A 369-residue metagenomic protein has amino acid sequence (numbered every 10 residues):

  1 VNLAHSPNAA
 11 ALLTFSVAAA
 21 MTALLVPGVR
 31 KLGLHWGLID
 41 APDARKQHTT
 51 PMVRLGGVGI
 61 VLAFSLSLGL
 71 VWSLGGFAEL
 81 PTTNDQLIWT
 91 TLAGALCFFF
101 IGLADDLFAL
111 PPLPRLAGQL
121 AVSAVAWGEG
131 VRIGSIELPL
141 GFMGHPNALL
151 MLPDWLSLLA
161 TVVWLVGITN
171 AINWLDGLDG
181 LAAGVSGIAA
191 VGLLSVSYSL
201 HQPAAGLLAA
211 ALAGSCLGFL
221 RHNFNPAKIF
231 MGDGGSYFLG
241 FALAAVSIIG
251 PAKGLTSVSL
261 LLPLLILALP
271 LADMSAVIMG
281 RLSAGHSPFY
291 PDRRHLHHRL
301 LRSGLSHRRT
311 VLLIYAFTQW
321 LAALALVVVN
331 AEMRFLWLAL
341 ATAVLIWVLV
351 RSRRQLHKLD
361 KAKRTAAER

Functional and structural regions predicted by a protein language model:
N2-M274: "…together with the soluble PPM/PP2C metallo-phosphatase catalytic core" -> "…together with the soluble PPM/PP2C
G28-V53, A276-R308, R364: Cytosolic, membrane-interface loops and tails of multi-pass inner-membrane proteins
V29, A272-P288, V328-E332, V344-D360: Membrane-helix cytosolic exit motif
G94-A104, R334-R369: Alpha-helical transmembrane segments and their immediate juxtamembrane interface regions
P111-R115, P153, S306, T310 (+1 more regions): Membrane-interface starts of transmembrane alpha-helices
G128, G218, W320-L324, W347: Aromatic-anchored segments of alpha-helical transmembrane domains
S215, F241, S303-L324: Hydrophobic membrane-spanning alpha-helices of multi-pass integral membrane proteins
A322-L340: Extracellular/periplasmic helix-loop-helix junctions in multi-pass membrane proteins
